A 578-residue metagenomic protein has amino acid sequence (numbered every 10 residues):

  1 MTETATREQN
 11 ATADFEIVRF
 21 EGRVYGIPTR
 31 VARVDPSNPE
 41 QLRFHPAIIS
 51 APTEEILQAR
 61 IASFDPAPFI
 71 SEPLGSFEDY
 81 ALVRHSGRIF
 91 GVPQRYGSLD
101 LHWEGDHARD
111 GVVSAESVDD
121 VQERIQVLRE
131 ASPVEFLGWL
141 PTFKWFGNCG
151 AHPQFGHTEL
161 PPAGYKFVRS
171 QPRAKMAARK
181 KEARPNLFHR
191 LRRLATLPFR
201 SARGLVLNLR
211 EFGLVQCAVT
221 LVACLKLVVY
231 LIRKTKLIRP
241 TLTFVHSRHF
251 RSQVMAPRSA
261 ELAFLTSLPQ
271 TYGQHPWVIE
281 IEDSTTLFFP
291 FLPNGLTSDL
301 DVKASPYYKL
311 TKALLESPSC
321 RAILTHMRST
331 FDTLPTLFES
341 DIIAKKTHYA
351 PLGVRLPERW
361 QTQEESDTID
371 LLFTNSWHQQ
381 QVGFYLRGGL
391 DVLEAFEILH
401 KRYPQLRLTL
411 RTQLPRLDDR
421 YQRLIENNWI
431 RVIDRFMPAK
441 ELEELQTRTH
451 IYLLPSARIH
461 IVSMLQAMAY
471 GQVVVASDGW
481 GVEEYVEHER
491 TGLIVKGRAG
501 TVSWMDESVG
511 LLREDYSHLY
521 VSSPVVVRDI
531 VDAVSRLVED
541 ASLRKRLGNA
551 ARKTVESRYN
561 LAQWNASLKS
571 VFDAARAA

Functional and structural regions predicted by a protein language model:
Q126-V219, K226, R258, E397-K401: N-terminal subdomain of nucleotide-sugar transferases
L310-T347, V354-L356, D419-R420: A short, active-site helix/loop in glycosyltransferases that binds the activated sugar's phosphate group
L324, Q363-H400, H518: Conserved donor-binding/catalytic core segment of Leloir-type glycosyltransferases
K345-D370, E444: Acidic anion/phosphate-binding donor-loop and adjacent secondary structure in glycosyltransferase catalytic cores
T412, D418-K440, T447-I451: Nucleotide-activated donor-binding/catalytic signature segment of Leloir-type glycosyltransferases, i.e., the conserved
T447-I459, Q472-V473: Acidic donor-binding loop of glycosyltransferase active sites
V473-A476, V486, L493-V495: Short hydrophobic beta-strand element within catalytic cores of glycosyltransferases and related nucleotide-activated
Y520-D532, V538-F572: A charged, aromatic-enriched C-terminal amphipathic alpha-helix characteristic of glycosyltransferases across folds
